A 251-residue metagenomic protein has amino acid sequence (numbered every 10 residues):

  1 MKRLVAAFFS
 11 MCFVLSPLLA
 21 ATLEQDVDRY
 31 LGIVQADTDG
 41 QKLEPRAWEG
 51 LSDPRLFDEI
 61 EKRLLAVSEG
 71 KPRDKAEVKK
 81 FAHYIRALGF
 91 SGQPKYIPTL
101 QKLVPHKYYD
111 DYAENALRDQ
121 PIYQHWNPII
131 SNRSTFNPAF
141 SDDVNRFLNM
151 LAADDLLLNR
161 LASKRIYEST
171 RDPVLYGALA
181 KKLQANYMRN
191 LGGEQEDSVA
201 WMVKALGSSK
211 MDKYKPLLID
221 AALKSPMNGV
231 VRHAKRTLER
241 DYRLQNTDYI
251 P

Functional and structural regions predicted by a protein language model:
K2-S10: Sec-dependent signal peptide recognition, specifically the positively charged N-region followed immediately by
F9, R73, L151, L191: Generic anion/oxyanion-binding catalytic loop in active/binding sites
L15-A20: Sec/Tat signal peptide C-region and signal peptidase I cleavage site
A21-G32, S52-G70, Q93-V104, H125-M150 (+3 more regions): Amphipathic alpha-helical scaffolding segments comprising HEAT/armadillo-like alpha-solenoid repeats
G32, T38-P54, D74-Q93, K102 (+5 more regions): Structural detector for internal amphipathic alpha-helices that build alpha-solenoid repeat scaffolds
V144-R160, K164: Extracytoplasmic/periplasm-facing segments of secreted or lipoprotein envelope proteins
